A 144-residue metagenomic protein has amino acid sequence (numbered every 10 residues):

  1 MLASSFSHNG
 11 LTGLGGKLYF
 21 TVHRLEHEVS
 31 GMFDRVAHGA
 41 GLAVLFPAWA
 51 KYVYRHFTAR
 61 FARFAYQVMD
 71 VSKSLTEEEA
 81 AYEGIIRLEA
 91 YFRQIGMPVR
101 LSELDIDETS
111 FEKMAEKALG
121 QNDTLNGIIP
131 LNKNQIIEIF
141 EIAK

Functional and structural regions predicted by a protein language model:
M1-I86: Active-site segments that bind and position negatively charged phosphate/pyrophosphate groups
F61, V68, S72-K144: C-terminal charged capping/lid subdomain of soluble metabolic enzymes
